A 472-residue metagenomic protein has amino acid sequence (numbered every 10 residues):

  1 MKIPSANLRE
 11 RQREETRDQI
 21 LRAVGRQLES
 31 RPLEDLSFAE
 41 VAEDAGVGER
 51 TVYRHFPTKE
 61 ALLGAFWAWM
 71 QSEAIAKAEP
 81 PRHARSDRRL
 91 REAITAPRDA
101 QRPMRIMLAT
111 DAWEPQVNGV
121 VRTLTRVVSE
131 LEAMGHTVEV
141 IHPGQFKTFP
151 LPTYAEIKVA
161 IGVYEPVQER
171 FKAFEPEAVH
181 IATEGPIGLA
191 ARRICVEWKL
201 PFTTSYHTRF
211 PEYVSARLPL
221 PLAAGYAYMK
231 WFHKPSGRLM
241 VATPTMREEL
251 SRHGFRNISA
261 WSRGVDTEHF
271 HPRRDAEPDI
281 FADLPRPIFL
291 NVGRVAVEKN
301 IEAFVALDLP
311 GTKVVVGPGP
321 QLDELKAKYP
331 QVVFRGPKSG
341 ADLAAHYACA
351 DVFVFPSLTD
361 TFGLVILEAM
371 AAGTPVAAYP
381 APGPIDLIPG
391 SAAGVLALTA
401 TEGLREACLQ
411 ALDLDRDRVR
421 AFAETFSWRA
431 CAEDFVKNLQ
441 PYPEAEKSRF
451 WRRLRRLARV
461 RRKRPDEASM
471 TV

Functional and structural regions predicted by a protein language model:
R26, F66-I94: Amphipathic alpha-helical linker/stalk segments
A109, F281-V314: Conserved donor-binding/catalytic core segment of Leloir-type glycosyltransferases
A227-D275, D279: Donor nucleotide-sugar binding/catalytic pocket of nucleotide-sugar-dependent glycosyltransferases
H233, P337-K338, A345-A350, F435: Short alpha-helical donor nucleotide-sugar binding micro-motif in glycosyltransferases
L322-D342: Nucleotide-activated donor-binding/catalytic signature segment of Leloir-type glycosyltransferases, i.e., the conserved
L358: Aromatic "clamp/platform" in nucleotide-sugar-dependent glycosyltransferases that forms part of the donor/acceptor
P375-A378: Short hydrophobic beta-strand element within catalytic cores of glycosyltransferases and related nucleotide-activated
P389-E402, L409-D413: Conserved acidic donor-binding segment of nucleotide-sugar-dependent glycosyltransferases
